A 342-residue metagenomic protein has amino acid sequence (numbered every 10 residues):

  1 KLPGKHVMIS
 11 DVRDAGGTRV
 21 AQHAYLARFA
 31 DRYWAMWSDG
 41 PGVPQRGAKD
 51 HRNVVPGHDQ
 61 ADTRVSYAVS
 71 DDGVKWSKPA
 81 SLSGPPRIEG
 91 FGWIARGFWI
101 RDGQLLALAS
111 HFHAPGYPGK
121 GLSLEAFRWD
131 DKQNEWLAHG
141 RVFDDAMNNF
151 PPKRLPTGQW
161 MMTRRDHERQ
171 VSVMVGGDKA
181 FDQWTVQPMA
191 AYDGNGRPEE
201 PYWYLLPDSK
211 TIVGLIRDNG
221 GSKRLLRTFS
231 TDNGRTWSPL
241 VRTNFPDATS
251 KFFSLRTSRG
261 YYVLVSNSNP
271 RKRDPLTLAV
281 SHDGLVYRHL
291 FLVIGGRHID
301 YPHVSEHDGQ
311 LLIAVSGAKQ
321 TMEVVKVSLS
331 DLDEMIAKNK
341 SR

Functional and structural regions predicted by a protein language model:
K1-H23, A27-F91, W99-S250, R256-D300 (+1 more regions): Beta-rich carbohydrate-recognition and catalytic domains
I94: Secretory-pathway/luminal and periplasmic proteins that interact with or process carbohydrate-rich
